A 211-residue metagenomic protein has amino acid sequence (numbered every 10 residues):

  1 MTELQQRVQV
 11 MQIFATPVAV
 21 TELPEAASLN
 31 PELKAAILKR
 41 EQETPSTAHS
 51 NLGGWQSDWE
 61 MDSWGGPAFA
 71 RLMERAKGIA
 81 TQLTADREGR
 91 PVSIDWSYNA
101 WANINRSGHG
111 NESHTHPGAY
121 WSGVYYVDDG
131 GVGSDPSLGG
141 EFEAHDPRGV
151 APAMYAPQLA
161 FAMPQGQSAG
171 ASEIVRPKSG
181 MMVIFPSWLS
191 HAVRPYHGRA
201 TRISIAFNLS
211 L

Functional and structural regions predicted by a protein language model:
T2-R90, G110: Non-heme Fe(II)/2-oxoglutarate
T16, S97, S137-G139, A200-S204: Short edge beta-strand segments in beta-sheet-rich domains
A19, Y98-A100, W121-G123, I203-F207: Hydrophobic residues positioned within well-ordered beta-strands of beta-sheet architectures
V20-E22, Y126, I184: Short, well-ordered beta-strand micro-motif
W55, W59, F142, V193: Short clusters of hydrophobic/aromatic residues that line enzyme substrate/ligand-binding pockets
P67-Y98, R106-A119, V127-D135: Active-site region of the double-stranded beta-helix
A102-M182: Catalytic core of non-heme Fe(II) oxygenases with the double-stranded beta-helix
P164-L211: Catalytic core of Fe(II)/2-oxoglutarate
